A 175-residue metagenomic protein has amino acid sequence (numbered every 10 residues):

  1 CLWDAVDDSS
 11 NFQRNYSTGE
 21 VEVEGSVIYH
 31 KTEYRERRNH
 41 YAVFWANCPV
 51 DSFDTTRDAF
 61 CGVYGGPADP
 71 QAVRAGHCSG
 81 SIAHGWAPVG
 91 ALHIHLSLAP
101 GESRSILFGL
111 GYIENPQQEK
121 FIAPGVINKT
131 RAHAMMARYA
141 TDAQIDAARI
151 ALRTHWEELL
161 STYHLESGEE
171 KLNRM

Functional and structural regions predicted by a protein language model:
C1-A75, L92, Q117-E157: Polysaccharide-binding surfaces and accessory modules of carbohydrate-active proteins
C1-L2, G109-I113, G168-E170: An acidic- and aromatic-residue-enriched active-site/binding cleft used to recognize and process polar
R74-W86: Active-site-adjacent bridging/hinge elements
G80-A83, H93-L98: Beta-strand-rich interaction surfaces with strong enrichment in secreted/lumenal proteins
H84-P88, E102, A151-M175: Substrate-binding groove/exosite segments of carbohydrate-active enzymes
G85-A87, I94, S105, F121: Gly/lys/ser-thr-rich phosphate-binding loops in alpha/beta enzymes that coordinate phosphoanhydride or phosphate groups
L96-E114: Short Pro-Gly-centered flexible turn/kink motifs
S97, T141, I145, H164-G168: Generic alpha-helical structural element
